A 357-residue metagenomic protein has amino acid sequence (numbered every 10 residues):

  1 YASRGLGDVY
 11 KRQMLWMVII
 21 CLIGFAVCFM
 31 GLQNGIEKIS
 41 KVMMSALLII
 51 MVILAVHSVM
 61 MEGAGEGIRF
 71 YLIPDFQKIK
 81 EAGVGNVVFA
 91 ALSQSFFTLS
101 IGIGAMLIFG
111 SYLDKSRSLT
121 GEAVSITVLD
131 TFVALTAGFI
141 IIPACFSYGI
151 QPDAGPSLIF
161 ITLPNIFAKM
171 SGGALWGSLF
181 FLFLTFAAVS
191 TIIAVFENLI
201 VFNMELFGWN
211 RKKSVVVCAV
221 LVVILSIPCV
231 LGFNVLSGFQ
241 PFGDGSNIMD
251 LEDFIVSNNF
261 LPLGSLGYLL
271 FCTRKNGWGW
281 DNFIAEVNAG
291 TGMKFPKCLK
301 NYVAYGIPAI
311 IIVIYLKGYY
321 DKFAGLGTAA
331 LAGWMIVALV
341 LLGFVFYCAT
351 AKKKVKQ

Functional and structural regions predicted by a protein language model:
Y1-Y10: Single conserved hydrophobic/aromatic residue that forms the stacking wall/gate of nucleotide- or nucleobase-binding
S3, L48-P74, P143-S147, P228-F233 (+3 more regions): Hydrophobic alpha-helical segments and their helix-loop junctions in multi-pass secondary transporters
I19-A26, F89-S100, L179-S190, V256 (+3 more regions): Hydrophobic alpha-helical transmembrane segments of multi-pass membrane proteins
I19-V42, I108-S116, I192, V201-G208 (+1 more regions): Membrane-water interface regions at transmembrane-helix termini and the short interhelical loops of multi-pass membrane
L22-F25, V52, M335-A349: Hydrophobic core of alpha-helical transmembrane segments in multi-pass integral membrane proteins
G35-V42, G121, P152-T162, L175-F186 (+4 more regions): Transmembrane helix-loop boundary segments of multi-pass membrane transporters
E37, K41-V189, I193, F207 (+2 more regions): Membrane-embedded translocation segments of transport machinery
F207-A219, I255-Y315, L326-L331, K356-Q357: C-terminal membrane-solvent junction of multi-pass transporters and transport-like membrane proteins
